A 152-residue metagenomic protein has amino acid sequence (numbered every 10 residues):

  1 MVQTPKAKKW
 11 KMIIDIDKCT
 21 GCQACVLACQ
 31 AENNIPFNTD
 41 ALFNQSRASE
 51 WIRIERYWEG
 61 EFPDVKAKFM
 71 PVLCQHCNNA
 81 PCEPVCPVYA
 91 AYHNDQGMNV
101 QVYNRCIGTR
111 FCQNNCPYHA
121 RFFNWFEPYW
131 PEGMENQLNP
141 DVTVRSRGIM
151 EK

Functional and structural regions predicted by a protein language model:
M1-K152: Non-ligating segments of multi-cofactor redox enzymes
